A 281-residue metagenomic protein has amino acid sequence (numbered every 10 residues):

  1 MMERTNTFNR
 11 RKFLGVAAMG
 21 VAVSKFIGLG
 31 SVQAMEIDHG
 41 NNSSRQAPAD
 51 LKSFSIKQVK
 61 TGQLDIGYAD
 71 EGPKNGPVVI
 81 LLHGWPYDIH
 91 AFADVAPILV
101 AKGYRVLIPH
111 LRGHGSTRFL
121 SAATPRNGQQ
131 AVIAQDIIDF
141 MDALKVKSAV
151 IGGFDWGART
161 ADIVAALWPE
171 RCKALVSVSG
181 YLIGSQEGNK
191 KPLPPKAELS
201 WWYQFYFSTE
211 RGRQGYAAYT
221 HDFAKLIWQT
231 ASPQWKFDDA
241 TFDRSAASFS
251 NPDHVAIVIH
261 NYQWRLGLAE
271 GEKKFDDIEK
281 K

Functional and structural regions predicted by a protein language model:
M2-V21: N-terminal secretory signal peptides and thylakoid transit peptides that target proteins across membranes
N9, K74-N75, K102, K145-K147: Residue-level preference for short coil/turn positions at secondary-structure junctions
L14, K60, A69: Residue-level detector of conserved, well-ordered beta-strand and adjacent loop positions that form binding/recognition
V16, G20-K57: An N-terminal hydrophobic leader/cap segment in hydrolases
H39-F54, Q63-I66, E71, V78 (+3 more regions): Flexible "cap/lid" subdomain of the alpha/beta-hydrolase fold that forms the substrate-access gate
K60-G62, H83: Short strand-coil-strand connectors
E71-F119: Conserved HGGG/HGGXW glycine-rich cap/lid loop of the alpha/beta-hydrolase fold
